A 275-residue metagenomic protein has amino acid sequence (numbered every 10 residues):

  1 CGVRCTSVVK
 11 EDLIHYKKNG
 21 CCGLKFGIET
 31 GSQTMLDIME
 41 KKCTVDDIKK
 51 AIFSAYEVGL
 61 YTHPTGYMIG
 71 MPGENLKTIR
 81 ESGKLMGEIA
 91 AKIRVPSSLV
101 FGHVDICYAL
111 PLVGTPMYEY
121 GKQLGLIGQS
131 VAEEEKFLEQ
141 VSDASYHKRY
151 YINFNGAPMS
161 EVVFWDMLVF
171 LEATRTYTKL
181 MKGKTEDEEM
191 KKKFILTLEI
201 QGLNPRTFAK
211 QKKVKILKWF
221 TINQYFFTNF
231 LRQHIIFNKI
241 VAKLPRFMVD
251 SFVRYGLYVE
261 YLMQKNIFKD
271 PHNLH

Functional and structural regions predicted by a protein language model:
G2-K193: A structural motif corresponding to the C-terminal lobe/cap of the Radical SAM core domain
P116, V131-H275: Radical SAM enzyme core and accessory elements
